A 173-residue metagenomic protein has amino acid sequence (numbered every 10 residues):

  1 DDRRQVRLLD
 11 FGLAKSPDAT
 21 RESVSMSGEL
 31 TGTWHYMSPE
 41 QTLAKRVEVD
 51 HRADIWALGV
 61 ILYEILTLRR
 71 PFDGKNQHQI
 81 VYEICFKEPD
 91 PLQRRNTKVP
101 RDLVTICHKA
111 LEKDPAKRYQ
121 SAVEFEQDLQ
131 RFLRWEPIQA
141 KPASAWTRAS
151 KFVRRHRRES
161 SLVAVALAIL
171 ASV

Functional and structural regions predicted by a protein language model:
D1-L9: Conserved protein kinase catalytic/activation segment
V6-R7, A14-D18: Activation segment
L9-F11, T33-R154: C-terminal lobe helix-coil module of Hanks-type protein kinase domains
P17-E22, E48: Conserved catalytic-core motifs of eukaryotic protein kinase domains, centered on the activation segment
S27: Flexible, glycine- and charge-enriched loops at secondary-structure boundaries
L30: Conserved, function-defining core regions and hallmark residues within catalytic/recognition domains
V153-V173: Alpha-helical transmembrane signal-anchor helices
